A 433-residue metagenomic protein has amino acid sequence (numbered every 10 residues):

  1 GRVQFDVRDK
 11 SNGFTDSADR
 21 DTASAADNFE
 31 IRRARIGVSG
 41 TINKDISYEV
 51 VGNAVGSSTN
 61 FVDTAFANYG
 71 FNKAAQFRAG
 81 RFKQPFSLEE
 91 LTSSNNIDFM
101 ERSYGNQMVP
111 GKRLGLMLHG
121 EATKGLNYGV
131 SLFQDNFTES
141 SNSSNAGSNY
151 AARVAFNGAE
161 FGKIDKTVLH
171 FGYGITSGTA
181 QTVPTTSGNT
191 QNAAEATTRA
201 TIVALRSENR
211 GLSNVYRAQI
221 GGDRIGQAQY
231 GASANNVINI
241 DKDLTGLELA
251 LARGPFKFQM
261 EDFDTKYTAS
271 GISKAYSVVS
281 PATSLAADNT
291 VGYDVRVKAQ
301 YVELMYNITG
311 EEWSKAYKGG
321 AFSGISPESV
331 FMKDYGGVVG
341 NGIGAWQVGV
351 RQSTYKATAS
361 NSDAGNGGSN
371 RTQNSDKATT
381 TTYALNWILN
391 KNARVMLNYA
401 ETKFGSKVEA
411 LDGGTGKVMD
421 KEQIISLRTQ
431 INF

Functional and structural regions predicted by a protein language model:
R2-A194, R296-G340, A345-A364, N374: Outer membrane beta-barrel
A23, D165, S187-F433: Outer-membrane beta-barrel pore domains
